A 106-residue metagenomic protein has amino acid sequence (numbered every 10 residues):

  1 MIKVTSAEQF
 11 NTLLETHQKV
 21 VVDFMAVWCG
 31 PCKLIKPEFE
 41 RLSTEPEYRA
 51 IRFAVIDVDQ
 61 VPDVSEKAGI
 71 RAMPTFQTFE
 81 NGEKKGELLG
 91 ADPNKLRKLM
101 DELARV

Functional and structural regions predicted by a protein language model:
M1-V20, K98-V106: N-terminal leader/targeting and pre-domain segments
Q18, M25-W28, A72: Short pre-active-site segment immediately N-terminal to redox-active cysteine/selenocysteine motifs in thiol-based
C29-C32, F76: The canonical Cys-X-X-Cys-His
K33-E47: Typically the conserved alpha-helix immediately C-terminal to a functionally engaged Cys/Sec in thioredoxin-like
D57-D59: Conserved acidic residues
P62-R71: Mid-chain, well-packed structural core segment of small domains
A72, Q77-V106: Non-catalytic, surface beta->alpha helical segment in thiol-disulfide oxidoreductase systems
